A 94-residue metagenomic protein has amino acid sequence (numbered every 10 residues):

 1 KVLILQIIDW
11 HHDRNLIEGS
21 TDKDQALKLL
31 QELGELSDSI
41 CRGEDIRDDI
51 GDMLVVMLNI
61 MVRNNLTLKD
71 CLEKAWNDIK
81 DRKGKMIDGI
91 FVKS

Functional and structural regions predicted by a protein language model:
K1-I50, L54-S94: Flexible "arm" and connector segments at domain edges
